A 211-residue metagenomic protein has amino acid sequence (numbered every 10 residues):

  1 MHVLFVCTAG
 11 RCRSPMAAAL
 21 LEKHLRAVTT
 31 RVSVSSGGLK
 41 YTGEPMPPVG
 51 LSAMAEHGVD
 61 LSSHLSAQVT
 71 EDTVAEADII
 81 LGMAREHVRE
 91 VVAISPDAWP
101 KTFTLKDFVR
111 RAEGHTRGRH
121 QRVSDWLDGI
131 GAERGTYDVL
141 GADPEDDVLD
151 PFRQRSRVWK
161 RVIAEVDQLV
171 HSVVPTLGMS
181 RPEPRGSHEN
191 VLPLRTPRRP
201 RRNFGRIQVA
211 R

Functional and structural regions predicted by a protein language model:
M1-R211: Short polar/charged helix/loop
